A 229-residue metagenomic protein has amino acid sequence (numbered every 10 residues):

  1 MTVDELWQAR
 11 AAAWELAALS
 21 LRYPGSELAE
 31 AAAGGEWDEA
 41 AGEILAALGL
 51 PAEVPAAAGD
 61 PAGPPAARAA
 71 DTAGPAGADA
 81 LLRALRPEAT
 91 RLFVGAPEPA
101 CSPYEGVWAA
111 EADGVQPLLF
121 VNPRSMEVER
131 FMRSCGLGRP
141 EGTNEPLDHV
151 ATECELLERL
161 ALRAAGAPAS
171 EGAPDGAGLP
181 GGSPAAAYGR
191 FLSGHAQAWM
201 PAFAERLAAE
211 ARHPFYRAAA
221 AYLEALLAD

Functional and structural regions predicted by a protein language model:
M1-D229: Surface/interface-facing alpha-helical segments and adjacent flexible terminal/loop regions used for partner/assembly
